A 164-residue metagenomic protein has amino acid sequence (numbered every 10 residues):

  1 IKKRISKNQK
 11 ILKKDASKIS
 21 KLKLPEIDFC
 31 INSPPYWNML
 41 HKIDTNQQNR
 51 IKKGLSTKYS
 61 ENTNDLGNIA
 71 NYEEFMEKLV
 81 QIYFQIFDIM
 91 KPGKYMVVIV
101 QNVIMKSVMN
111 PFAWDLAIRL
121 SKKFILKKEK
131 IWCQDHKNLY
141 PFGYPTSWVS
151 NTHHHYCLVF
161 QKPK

Functional and structural regions predicted by a protein language model:
I1-K164: Class I S-adenosyl-L-methionine-dependent methyltransferase catalytic core
